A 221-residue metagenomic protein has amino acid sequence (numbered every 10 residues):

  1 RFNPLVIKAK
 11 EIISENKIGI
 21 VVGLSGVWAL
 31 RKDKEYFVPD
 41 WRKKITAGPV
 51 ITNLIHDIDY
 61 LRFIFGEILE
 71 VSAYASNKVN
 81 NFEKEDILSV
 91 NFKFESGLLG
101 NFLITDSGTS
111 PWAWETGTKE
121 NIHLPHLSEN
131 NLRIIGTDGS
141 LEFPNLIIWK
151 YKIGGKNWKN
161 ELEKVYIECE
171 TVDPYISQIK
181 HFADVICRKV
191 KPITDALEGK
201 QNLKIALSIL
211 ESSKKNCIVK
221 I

Functional and structural regions predicted by a protein language model:
R1-E83, L88-F92, N216: Predominantly a Rossmann-like dinucleotide-binding segment in NAD(P)-dependent oxidoreductases
N3, N81, I176, I193 (+1 more regions): Loop/helix-junction capping segments adjacent to catalytic residues or to phosphate/diphosphate-binding pockets
P4, T52, E129, S177 (+1 more regions): Residue-level signal for the nucleotide or nucleotide-sugar donor/cofactor binding architecture
H56-Y60, N130, Q178-H181: Hydrophobic alpha-helical segments typical of transmembrane helices and their membrane-interface/capping positions
E67, S96-L98, G139-S140, V190 (+1 more regions): Short acidic/polar mixed-charge low-complexity motifs
N81-E85, E95-S177: NAD(P)-dinucleotide binding in Rossmann-like oxidoreductases
F143-P144, H181-I221: C-terminal helix-rich "cap/oligomerization" subdomain common to oxidoreductases
